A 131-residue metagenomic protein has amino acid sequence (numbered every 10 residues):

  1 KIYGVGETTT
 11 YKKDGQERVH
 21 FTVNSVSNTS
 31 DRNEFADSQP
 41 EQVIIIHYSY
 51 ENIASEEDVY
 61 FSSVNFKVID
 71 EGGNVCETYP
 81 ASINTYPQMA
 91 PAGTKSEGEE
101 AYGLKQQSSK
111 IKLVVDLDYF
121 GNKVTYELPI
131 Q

Functional and structural regions predicted by a protein language model:
K1-Q131: Conserved functional micro-motifs across diverse proteins
